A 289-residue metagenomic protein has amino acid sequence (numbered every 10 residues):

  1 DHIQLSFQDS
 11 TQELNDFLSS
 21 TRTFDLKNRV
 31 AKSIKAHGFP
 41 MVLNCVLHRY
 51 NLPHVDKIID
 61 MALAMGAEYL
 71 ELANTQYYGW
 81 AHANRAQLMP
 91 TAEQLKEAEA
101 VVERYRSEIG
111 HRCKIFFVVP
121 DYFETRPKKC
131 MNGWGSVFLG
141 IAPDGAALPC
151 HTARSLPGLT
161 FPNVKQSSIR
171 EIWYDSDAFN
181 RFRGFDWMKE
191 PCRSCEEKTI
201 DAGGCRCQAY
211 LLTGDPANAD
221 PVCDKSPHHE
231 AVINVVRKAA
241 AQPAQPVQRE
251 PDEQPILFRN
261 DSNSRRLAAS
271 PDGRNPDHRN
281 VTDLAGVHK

Functional and structural regions predicted by a protein language model:
D1-Y78, N84-T91: Radical SAM/AdoMet-radical enzyme domain recognition
I3, H151, S167: Acidic/histidine-rich catalytic cores of soluble enzymes
I3, V42, L70, G110 (+2 more regions): A local structural micro-motif
T23, N51, Q94-L95, W134 (+1 more regions): Charged, low-complexity surface patches
N44, P149-C150, G204: Short glycine-/small-residue motifs
L63-A64, E68, R85-R112, T160-F161 (+2 more regions): A structural motif corresponding to the C-terminal lobe/cap of the Radical SAM core domain
Q76-P157, Y174, R183-I200, L257: A C-terminal junction/extension of Radical SAM enzymes
R154-K289: Flexible mid-to-C-terminal extensions adjoining Fe-S/redox cofactors in radical SAM and related proteins
